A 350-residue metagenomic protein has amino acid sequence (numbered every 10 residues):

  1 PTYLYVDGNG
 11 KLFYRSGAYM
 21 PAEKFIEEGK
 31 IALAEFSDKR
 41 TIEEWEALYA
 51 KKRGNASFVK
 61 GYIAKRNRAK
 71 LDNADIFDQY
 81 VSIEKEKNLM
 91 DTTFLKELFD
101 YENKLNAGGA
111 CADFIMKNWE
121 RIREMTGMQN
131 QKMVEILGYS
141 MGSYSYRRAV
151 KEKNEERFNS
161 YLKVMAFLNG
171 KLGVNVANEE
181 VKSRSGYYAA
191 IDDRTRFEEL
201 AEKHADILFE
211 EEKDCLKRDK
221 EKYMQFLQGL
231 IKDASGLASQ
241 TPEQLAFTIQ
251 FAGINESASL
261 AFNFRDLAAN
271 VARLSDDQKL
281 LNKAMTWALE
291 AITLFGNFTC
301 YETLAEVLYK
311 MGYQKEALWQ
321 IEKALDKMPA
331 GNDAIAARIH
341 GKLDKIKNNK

Functional and structural regions predicted by a protein language model:
P1-K39: Non-catalytic, surface beta->alpha helical segment in thiol-disulfide oxidoreductase systems
L33-F36, E44-Y49: Transmembrane signal-anchor/signal-peptide helices with a preference for the extracytoplasmic
E46-K350: Oxidative protein folding and maturation machinery
